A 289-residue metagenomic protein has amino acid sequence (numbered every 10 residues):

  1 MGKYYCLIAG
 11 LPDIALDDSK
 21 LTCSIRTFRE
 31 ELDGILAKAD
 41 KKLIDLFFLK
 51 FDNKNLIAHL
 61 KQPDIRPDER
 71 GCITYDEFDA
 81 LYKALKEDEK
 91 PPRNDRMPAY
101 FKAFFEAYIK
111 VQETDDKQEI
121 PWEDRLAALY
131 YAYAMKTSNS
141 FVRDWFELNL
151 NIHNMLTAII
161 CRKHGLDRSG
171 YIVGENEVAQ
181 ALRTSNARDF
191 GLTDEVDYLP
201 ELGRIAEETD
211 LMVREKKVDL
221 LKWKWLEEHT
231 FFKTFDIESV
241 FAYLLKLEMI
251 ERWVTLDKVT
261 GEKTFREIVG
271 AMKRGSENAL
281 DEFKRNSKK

Functional and structural regions predicted by a protein language model:
M1-K289: Extended alpha-helical surfaces
